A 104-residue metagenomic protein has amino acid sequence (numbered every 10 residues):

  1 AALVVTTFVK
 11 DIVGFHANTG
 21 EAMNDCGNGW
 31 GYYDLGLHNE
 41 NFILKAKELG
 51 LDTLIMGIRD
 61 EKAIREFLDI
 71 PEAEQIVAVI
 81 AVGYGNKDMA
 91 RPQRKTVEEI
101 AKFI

Functional and structural regions predicted by a protein language model:
A1-I104: Acidic, surface-exposed loops and disordered segments
